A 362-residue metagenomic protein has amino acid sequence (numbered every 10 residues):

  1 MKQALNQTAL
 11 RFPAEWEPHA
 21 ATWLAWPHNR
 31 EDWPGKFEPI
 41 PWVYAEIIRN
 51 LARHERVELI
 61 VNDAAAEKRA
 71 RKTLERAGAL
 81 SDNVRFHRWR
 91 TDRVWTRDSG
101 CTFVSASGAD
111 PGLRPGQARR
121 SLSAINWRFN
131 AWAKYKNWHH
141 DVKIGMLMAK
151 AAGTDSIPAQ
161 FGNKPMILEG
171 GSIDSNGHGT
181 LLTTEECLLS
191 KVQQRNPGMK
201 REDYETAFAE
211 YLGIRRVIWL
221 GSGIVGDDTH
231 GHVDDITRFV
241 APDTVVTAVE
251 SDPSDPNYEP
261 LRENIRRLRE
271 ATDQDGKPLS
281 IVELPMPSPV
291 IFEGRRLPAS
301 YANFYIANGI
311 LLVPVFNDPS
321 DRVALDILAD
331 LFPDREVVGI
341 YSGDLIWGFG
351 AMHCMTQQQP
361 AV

Functional and structural regions predicted by a protein language model:
K2-D110, R119-V362: The feature marks the mature, well-folded catalytic cores of soluble enzymes
